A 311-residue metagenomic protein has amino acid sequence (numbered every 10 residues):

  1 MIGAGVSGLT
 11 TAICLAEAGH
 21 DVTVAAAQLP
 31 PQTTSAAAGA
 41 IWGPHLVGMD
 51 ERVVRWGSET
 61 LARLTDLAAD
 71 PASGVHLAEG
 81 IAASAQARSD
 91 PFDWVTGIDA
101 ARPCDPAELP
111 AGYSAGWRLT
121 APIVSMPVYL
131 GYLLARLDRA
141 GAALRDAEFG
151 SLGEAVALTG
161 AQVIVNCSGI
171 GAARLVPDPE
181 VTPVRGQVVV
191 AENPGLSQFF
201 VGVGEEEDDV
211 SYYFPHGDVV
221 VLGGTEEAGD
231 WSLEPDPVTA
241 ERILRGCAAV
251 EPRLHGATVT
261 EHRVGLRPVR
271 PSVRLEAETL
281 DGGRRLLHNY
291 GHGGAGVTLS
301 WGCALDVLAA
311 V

Functional and structural regions predicted by a protein language model:
M1-T23: N-terminal Rossmann-like FAD-binding beta1-loop-alpha1 element of flavoenzymes
E17-A36: Glycine-rich FAD pyrophosphate-binding loop
G39-A62: N-terminal glycine-rich dinucleotide-binding loop that anchors FAD/FMN and/or NAD(P) in oxidoreductases
A62, D66-G141, R270: Flavin (FAD/FMN) cofactor-binding and adjacent substrate-gating region of FAD-dependent oxidoreductase domains
D66, G195-S197, G217-D218, E227-P268 (+1 more regions): Flavin-binding catalytic cores
T120-D209, A228-L233, V238-G246: Predominantly flavin-linked oxidoreductase catalytic cores and closely associated redox partners
Y132, A257-V311: C-terminal catalytic lobe of FAD-dependent flavoproteins
L222: Short acidic-hydrophobic catalytic motif
